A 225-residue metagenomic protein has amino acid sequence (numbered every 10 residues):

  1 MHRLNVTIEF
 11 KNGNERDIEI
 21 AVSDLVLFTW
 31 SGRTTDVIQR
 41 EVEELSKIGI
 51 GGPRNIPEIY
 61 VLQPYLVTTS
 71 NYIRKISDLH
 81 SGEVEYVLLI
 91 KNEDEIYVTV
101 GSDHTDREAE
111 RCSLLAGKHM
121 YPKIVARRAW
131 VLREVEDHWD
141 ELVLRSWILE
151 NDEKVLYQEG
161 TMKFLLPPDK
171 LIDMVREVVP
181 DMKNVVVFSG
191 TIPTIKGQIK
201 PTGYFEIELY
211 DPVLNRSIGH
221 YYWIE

Functional and structural regions predicted by a protein language model:
M1-P180, V186, P193-E225: Catalytic-core "active-site belt" of small-molecule-metabolizing enzymes, emphasizing His/Asp/Glu-rich regions
